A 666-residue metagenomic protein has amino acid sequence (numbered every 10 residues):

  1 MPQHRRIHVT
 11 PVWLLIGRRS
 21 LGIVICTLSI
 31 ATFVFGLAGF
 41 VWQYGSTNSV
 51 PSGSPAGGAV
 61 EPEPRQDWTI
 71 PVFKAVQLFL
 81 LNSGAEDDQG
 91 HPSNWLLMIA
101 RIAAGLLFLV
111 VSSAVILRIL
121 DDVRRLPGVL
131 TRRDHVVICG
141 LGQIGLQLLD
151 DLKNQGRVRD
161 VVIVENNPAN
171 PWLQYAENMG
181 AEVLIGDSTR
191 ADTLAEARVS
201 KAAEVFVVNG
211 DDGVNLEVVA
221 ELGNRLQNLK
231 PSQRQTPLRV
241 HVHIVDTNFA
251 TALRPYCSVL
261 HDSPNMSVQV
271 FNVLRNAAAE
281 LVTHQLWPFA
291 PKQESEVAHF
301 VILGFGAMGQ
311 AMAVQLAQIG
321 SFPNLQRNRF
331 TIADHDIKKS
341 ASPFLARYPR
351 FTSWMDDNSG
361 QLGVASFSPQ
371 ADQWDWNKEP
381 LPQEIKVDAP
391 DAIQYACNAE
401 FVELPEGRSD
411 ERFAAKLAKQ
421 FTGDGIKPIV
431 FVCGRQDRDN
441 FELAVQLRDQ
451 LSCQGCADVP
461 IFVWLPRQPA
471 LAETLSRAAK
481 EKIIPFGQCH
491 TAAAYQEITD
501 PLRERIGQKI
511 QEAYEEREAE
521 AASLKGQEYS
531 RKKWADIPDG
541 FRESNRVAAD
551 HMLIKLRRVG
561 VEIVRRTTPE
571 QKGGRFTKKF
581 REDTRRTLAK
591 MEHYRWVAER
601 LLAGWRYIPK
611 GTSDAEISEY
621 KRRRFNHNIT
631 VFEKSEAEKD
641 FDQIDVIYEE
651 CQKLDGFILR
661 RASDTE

Functional and structural regions predicted by a protein language model:
M1-T32, G36-F73, Q77, L81-K590 (+5 more regions): Cytosolic regulatory regions of ion transport systems
D375-Q383, I608-K634: Surface-exposed intrinsically disordered loops and tails
I537, A548-R557, G611-E619, V646-E650: Short, charge- and proline-biased low-complexity linear segments that act as flexible interaction/docking motifs
R586-R622: C-terminal accessory/binding modules appended to enzymatic or scaffolding proteins
S618-G656: Amphipathic alpha-helical binding modules
